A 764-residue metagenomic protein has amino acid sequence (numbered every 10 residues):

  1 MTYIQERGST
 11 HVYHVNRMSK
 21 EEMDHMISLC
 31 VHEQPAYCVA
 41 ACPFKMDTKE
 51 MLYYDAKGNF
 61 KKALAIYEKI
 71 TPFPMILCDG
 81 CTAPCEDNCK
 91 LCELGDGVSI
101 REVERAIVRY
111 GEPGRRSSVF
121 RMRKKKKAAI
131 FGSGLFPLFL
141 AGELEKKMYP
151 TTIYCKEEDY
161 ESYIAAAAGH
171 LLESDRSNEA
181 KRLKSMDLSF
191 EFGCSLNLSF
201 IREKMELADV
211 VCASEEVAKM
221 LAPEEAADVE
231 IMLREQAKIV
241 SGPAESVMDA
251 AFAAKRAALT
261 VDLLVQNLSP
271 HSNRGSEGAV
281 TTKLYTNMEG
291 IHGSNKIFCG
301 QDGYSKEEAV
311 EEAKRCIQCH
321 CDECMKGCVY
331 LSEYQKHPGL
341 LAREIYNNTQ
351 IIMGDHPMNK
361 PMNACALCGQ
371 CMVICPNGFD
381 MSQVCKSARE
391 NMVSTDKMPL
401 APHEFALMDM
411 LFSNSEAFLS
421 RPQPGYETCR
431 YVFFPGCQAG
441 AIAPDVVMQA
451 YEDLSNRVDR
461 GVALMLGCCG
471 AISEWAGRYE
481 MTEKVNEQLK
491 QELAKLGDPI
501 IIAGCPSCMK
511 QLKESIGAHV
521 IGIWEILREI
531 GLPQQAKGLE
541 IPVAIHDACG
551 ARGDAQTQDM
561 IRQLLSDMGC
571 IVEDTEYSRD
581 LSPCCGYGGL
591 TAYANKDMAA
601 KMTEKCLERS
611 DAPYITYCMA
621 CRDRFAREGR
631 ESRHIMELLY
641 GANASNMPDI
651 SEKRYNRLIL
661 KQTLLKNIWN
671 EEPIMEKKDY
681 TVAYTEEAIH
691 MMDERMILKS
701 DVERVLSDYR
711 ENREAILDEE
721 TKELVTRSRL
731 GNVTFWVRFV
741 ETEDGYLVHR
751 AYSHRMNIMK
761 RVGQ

Functional and structural regions predicted by a protein language model:
M1-F120, K127, K181, A213-A364: Ferredoxin-type iron-sulfur electron-transfer modules and their immediate structural context
A36-V39, K49-D209, Q335-H519, N656-K666: Iron-sulfur-cluster electron-transfer modules
A41, K127-T151, E157, T286-A342 (+3 more regions): Conserved small-residue-rich
A166-S174, Q438-E525, G550-G569, E573-T663: Cofactor-cradling patches in redox/metallo enzymes
E215-V217, P376, P506, M619: Short glycine-/small-residue-rich Rossmann-like dinucleotide-binding loops
G531-P542: Acyltransferase donor/substrate-recognition loop-hinge adjacent to the catalytic core
I545: Hydrophobic alpha-helical positions that pack around
S645, D649, Y655, I659-Q764: Ribonuclease/tRNase effector modules and their secretory precursors
